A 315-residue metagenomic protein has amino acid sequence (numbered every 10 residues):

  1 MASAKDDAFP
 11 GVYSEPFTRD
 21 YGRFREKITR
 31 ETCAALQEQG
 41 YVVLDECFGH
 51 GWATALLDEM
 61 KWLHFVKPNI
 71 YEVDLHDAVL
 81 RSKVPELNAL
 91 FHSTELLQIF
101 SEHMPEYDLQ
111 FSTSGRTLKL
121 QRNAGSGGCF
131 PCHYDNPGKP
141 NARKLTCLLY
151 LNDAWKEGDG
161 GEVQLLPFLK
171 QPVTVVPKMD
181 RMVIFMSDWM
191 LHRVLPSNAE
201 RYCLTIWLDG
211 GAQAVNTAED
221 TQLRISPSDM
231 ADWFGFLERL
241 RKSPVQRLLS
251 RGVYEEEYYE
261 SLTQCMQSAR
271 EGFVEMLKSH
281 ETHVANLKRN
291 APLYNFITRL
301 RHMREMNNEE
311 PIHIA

Functional and structural regions predicted by a protein language model:
M1-A4: N-terminal mitochondrial targeting presequence
D6-E106, T221-D232, L249-G252, E256-A315: Non-heme Fe(II)/2-oxoglutarate
D7, R143, G158-L277, I314: Catalytic core of Fe(II)/2-oxoglutarate
A35-Q37, G138-R143, V176: Extracellular/periplasmic catalytic domains that process cell-envelope and extracellular macromolecules
F48, M60, M104, Y134 (+2 more regions): Short beta-strand segments enriched in hydrophobic/aromatic residues within well-folded beta-rich domains
P105-K119, D159: A short coil-to-beta-strand element that immediately follows conserved catalytic motifs
L120-P140: Conserved short histidine dyad/triad with adjacent acidic residue
N123, K139-E157, L208: Short, conserved beta-strand element in jelly-roll/cupin
